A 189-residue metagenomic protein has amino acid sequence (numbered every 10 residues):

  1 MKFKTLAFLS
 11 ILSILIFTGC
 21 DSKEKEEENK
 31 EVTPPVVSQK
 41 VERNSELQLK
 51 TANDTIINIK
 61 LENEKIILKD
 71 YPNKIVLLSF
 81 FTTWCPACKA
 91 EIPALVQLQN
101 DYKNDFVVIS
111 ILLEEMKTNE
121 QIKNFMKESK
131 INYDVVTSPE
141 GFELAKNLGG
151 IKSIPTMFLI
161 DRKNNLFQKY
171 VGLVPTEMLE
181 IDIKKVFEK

Functional and structural regions predicted by a protein language model:
M1-A7: Bacterial N-terminal signal peptides that target proteins for export
I16-G19: C-terminal motif of bacterial Sec signal peptides marking the signal peptidase cleavage site
D21-K23: Bacterial signal peptide processing site
K30-L68: N-terminal "domain-start" segment that seeds a small globular fold
S45, V76, I154-P155: Short loop/turn microsegments at loop-to-beta-strand junctions
I66-K89: Short active-site neighborhood of thiol/selenol oxidoreductases, capturing the structured segment around
A90-S129, E140-A145: Structural microenvironment flanking redox-active thiols in thiol-disulfide oxidoreductases
E128-I131, S138-K184: Thiol/disulfide oxidoreductase modules built on the thioredoxin-like
